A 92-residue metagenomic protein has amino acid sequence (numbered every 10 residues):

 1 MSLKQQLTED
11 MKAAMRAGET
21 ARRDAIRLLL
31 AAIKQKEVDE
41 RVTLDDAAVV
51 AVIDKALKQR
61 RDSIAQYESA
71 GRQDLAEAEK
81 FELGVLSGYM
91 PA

Functional and structural regions predicted by a protein language model:
M1-A92: Charged, compositionally biased, marginally structured helical/coil segments
